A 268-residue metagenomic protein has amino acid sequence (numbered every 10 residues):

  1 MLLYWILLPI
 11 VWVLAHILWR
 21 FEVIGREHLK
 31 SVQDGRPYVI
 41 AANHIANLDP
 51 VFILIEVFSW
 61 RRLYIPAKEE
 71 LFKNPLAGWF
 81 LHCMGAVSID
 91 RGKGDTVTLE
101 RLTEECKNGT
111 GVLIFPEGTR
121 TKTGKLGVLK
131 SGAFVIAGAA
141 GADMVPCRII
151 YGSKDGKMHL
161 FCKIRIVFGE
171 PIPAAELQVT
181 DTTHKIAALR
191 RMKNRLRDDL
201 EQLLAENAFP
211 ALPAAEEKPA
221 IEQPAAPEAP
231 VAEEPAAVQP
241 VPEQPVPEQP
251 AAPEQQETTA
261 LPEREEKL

Functional and structural regions predicted by a protein language model:
M1-H28, S59, P75-M84: A transmembrane-helix-recognition feature enriched in membrane-embedded lipid enzymes and envelope glyco-/phospholipid
L14, C83-S88, P116-T119: Short, basic, glycine/proline-bearing loop/turn elements
L14-R20, A42-N43, S88-G92, T123-G124: Short, flexible loop segments at the rims of nucleotide/cofactor-binding pockets, characterized by
R20-I24, K93-T98: Glycine-rich, highly charged phosphate/nucleotide-binding loops
G25, A42, A67-K68, G85 (+2 more regions): A secondary-structure boundary/capping signal
H28-Q33, T103-E104: Short amphipathic alpha-helix with an adjacent loop that forms part of the alpha/beta core around
V32-K93: Catalytic core of membrane glycerolipid acyltransferases/transacylases, capturing the structured, soluble-facing
V97-P235, P240-E243, E248-L268: Non-catalytic C-terminal accessory region of glycerolipid acyltransferases and related lyso-lipid remodeling enzymes
